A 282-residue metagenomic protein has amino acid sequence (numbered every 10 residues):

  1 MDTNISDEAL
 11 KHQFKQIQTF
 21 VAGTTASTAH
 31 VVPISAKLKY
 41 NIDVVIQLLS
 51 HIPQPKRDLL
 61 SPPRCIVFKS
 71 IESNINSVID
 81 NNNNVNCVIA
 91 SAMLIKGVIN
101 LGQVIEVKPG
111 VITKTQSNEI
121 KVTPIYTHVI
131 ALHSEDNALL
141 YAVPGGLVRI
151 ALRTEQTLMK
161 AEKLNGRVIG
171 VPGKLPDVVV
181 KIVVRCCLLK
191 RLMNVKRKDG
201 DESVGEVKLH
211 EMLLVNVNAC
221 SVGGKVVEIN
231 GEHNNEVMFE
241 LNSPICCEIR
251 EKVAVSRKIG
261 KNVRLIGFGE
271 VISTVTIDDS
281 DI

Functional and structural regions predicted by a protein language model:
M1-T28: Conserved C-terminal guanine-recognition region of P-loop GTPase G domains, centered on the G4
N4-I5, Q156-I282: C-terminal effector modules of nucleic-acid-centric enzymes and ribosome-associated factors
T19-L192: Conserved catalytic-core segments of large NTP-driven translation/proteostasis enzymes
